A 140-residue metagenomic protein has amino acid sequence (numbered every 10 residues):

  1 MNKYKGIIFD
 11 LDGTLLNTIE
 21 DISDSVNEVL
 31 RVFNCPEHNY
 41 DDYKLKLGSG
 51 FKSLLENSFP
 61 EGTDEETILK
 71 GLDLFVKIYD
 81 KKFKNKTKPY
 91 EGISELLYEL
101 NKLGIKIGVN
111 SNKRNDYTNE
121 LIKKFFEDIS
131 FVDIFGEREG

Functional and structural regions predicted by a protein language model:
N2-E91, L103, D116-N119: N-terminal helical cap/lid subdomain that shapes the substrate entry/recognition surface in HAD-like hydrolases
Y4, L97, I129-V132: Core-facing hydrophobic residues within beta-strands of well-ordered domains
Y40, G92-S94, D133-E137: Short linear capping/connector segments at secondary-structure termini
L54, L96-L97: A broad, structure-centric signal for solvent-exposed, well-ordered loop/edge residues that line or flank functional
K86-K88, R114-G140: Substrate-recognition "cap/lid" segment bordering the active-site pocket of phosphatases
I93, L100, E127: Nucleotide and nucleotide-moiety/phosphate-recognizing core
K106: Residues at the starts of beta-strands that form the adenosine-phosphate
